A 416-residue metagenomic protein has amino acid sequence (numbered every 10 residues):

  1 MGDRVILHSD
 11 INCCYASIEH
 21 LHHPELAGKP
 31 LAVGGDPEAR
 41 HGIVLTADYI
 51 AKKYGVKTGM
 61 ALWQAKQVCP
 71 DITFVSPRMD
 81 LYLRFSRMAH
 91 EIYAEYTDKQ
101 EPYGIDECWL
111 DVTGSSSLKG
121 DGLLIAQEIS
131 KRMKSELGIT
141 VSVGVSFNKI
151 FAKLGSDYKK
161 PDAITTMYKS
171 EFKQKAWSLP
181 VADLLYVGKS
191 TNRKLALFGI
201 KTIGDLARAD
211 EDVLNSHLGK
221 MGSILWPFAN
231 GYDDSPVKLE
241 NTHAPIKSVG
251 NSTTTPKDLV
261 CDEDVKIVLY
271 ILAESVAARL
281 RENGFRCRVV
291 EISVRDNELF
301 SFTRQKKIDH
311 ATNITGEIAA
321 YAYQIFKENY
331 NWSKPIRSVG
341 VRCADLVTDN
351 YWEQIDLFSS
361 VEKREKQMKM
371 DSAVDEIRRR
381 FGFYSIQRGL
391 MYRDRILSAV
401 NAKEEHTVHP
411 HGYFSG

Functional and structural regions predicted by a protein language model:
M1-P227, V237-E240, A278, R364-G416: Gly/Gly-Pro- and Ser/Thr-rich, intrinsically disordered tail segments characteristic of DNA damage-repair and tolerance
H8, D183, T191-I336: DNA-contacting surface of Y-family translesion DNA polymerases
C14, P37-R40, N297-F300, L346-D349: Short, charged/polar surface micro-motifs in flexible loops or helix N-caps
K29, V141, D162, R288-V290 (+2 more regions): Change "...and in nucleic-acid phosphodiester-cleaving endonucleases..." to "...and in nucleic-acid processing enzymes
Y103-E107, S146-K149, F285-V289, K334-S338: Short Gly/Ser/Thr- and Asp/Glu-enriched loop/turn motifs at secondary-structure junctions
C108-G114, T303-K306, E353-S359: Short, hydrophobic beta-strand segments
Y323-R380: C-terminal hydrophobic structural anchor segments that stabilize assembly/packing rather than catalytic chemistry
